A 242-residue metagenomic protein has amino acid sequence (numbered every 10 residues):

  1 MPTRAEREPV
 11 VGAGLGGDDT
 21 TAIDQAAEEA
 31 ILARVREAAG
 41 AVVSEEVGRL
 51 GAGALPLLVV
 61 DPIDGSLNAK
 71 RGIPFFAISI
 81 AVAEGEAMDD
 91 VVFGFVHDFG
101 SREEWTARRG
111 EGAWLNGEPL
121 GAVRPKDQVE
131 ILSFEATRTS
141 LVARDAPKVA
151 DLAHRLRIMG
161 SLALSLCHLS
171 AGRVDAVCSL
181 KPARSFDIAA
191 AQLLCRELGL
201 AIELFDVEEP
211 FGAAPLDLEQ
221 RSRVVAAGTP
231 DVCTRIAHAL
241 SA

Functional and structural regions predicted by a protein language model:
M1-A5, P147-A150, C167-A242: Oxyanion/phosphate-interacting regions
M1-I63, A237-A242: N-terminal subdomain of lithium-sensitive/metallo-dependent phosphomonoesterases centered on the IMPase/IPPase/PAP
D24, S66, D98, A107 (+2 more regions): Residue-level signal for inorganic ion chemistry
A41-E46, V60, A69, L115 (+2 more regions): General beta-strand structural signal in soluble alpha/beta enzymes
L57-D90: Glycine-rich active-site/cofactor-binding loop and its immediate structural neighborhood
L57-V59, G94-V96, V177: Short glycine-aspartate micro-motif
A77-C167, E219-A242: Acidic beta-strand-loop-alpha-helix segment within the catalytic core of divalent metal-dependent phosphate-processing
